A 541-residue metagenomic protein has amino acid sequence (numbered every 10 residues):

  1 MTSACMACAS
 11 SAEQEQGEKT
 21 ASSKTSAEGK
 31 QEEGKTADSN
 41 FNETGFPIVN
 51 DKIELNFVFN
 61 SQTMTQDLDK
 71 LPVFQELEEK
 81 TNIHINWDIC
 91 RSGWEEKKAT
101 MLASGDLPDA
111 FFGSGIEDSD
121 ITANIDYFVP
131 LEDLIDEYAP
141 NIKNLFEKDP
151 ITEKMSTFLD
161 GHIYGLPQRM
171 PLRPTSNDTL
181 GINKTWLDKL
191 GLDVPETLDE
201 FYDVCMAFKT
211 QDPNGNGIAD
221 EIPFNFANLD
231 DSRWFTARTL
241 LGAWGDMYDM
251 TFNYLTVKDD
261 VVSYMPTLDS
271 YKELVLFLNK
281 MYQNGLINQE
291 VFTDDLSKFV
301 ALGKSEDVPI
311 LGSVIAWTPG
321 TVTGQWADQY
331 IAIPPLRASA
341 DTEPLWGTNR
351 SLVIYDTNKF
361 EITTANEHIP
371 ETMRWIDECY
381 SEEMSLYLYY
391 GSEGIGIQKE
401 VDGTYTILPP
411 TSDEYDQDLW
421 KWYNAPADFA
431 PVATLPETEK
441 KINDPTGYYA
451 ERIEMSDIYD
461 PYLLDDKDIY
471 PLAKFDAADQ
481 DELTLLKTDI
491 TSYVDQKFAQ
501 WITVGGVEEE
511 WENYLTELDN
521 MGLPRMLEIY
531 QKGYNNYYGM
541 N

Functional and structural regions predicted by a protein language model:
M1-E54, K189, N535-N541: Short, low-complexity disordered leader/linker segments with a strong preference for bacterial N-terminal type II
G29-T44, D120-T179, R233-Y271, L278 (+1 more regions): Hinge/lid segment of periplasmic solute-binding proteins
S39-E43, N50-M64, I83-D88, A110 (+3 more regions): Short, well-ordered beta-strand elements
V49, N56-D69, P171-R173, L229-R238: Extracytoplasmic "Venus flytrap"
N60, R374, E378-Q500, G505: Conserved small-residue motifs centered on glycine
T63-H84, L180, L240-W244, K272-V275: Short, polar/charged alpha-helical segment
E79-F158, T185-E196, T210, S232-G245 (+2 more regions): Extracytoplasmic "Venus flytrap"/periplasmic binding protein-like
E132, L159-F235, Y254-S305, F360-E371 (+3 more regions): Helix-loop-helix "hinge/cap" segment bordering the ligand-binding cleft or interdomain interface
